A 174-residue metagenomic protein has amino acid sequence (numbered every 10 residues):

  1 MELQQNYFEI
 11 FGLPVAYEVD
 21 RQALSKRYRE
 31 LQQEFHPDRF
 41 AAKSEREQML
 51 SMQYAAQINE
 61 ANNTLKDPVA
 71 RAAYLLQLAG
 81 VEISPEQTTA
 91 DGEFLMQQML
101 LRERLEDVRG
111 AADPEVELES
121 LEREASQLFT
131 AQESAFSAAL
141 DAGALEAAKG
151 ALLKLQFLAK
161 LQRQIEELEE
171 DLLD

Functional and structural regions predicted by a protein language model:
M1-D174: C-terminal accessory/regulatory regions appended to core domains
